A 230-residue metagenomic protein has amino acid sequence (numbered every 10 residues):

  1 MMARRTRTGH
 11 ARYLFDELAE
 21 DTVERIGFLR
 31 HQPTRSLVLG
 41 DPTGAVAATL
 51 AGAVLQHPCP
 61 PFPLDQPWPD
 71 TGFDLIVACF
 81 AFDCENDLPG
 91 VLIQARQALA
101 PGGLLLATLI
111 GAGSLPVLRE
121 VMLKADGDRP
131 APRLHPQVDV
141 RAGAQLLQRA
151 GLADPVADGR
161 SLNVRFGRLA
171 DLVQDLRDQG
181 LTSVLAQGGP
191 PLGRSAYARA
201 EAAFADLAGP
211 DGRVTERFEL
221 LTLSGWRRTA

Functional and structural regions predicted by a protein language model:
M1-F15: Class I SAM-dependent transferase core
H10-A11, R160-A230: Conserved Class I S-adenosyl-L-methionine
Y13-T34, A45: Conserved alpha-helix/loop element of class I SAM-dependent methyltransferases that forms part of the SAM/SAH-binding
T43-G52: Conserved SAM-binding loop of SAM-dependent methyltransferases across substrates and taxa, primarily the Class I
D65-I76: A short acidic, Gly/Pro-enriched loop at the edge of an enzyme's catalytic core that lines a small-molecule cofactor
D74-P89, I93, L109: A short SAM/SAH-binding and catalytic strip from SAM-dependent methyltransferases
P89-L104: A short glycine-rich, Lys/Arg-flanked "PGG" loop and its adjoining helix->strand segment in the class I
L106-L169, T182-A186, P190: Conserved catalytic/acceptor-binding region of the Class I
